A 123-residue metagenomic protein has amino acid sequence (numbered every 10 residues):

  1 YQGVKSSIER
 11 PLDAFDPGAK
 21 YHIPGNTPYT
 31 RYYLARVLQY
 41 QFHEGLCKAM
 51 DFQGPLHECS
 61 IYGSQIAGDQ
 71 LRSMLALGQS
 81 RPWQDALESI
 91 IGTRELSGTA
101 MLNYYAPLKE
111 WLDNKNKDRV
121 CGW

Functional and structural regions predicted by a protein language model:
Y1-W123: C-terminal, non-catalytic "cap/extension" segments appended to globular domains
